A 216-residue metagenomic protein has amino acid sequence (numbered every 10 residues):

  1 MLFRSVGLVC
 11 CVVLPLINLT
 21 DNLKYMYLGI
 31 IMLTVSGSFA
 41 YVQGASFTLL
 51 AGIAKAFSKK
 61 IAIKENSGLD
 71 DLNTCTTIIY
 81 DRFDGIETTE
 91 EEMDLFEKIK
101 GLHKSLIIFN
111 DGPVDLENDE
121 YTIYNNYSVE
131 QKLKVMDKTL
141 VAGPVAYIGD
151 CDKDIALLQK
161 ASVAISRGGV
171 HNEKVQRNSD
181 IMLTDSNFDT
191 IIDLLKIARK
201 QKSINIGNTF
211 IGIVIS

Functional and structural regions predicted by a protein language model:
M1-Y80, L195-S216: Hydrophobic alpha-helical transmembrane segments
K55, T77, R82-G207: Conserved ATP-binding TGD loop and adjacent catalytic N/P-domain core of P-type ATPases
